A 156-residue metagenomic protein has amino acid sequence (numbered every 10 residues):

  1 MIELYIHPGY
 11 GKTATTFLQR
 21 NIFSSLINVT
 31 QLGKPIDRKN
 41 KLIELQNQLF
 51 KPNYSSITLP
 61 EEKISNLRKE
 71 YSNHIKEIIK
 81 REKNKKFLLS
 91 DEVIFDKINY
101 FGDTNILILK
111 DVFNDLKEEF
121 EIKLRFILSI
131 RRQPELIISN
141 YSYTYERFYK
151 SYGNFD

Functional and structural regions predicted by a protein language model:
M1-F95, Y100: PAPS-dependent sulfotransferase catalytic core
I94, N99-Y100, T104, K110-D156: PAPS-dependent sulfotransferase catalytic domain
